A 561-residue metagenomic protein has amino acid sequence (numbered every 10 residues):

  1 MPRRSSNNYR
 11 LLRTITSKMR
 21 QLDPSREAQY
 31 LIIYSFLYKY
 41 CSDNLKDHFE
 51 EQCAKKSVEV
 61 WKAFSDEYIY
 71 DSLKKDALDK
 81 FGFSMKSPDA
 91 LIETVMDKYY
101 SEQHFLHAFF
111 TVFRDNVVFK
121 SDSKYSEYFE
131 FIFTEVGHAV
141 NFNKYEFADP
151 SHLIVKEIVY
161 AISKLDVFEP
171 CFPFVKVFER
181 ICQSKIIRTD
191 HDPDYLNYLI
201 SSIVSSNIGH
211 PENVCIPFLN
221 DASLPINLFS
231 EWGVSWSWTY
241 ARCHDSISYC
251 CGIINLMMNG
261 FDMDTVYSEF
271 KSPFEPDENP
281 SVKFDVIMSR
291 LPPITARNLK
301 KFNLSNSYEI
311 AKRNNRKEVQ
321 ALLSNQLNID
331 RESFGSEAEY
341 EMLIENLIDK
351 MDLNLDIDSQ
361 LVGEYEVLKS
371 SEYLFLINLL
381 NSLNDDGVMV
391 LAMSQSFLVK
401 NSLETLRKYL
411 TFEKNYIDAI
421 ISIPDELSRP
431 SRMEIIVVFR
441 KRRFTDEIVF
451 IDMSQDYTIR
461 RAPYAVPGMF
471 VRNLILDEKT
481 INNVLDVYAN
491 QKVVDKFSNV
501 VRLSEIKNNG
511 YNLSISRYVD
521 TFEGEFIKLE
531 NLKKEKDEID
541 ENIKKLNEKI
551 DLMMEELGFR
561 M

Functional and structural regions predicted by a protein language model:
M1-K75, E556: Non-catalytic accessory regions of SAM-dependent methyltransferases
M19-I32, Y100, H104, E146-L153 (+4 more regions): Structural motif
S25, C171, D190, D194 (+7 more regions): Conserved structured core elements
R26-F36, C41-S42, S163, V167-S202: S-adenosyl-L-methionine
D43-K185: Long recognition/docking surfaces used for binding and targeting
S123, E130, G137, N141 (+2 more regions): Class I S-adenosyl-L-methionine-dependent methyltransferase module
Q183-Y308, K312-N315, S394-Q395: Conserved S-adenosyl-L-methionine
S281, D285-M561: A conserved structural/catalytic subdomain of Rossmann-like adenosyl-cofactor enzymes
